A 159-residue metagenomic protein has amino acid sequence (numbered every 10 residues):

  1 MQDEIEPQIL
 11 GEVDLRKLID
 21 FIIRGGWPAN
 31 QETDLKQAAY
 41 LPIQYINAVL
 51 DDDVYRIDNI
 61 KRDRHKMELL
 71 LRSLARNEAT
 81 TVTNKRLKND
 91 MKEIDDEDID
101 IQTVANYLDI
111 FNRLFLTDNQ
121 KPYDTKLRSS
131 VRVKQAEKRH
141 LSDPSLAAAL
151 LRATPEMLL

Functional and structural regions predicted by a protein language model:
Q2-A48: Amphipathic alpha-helical "lid/sensor" segments that cap RecA-like P-loop NTPase cores
Q31-L159: Accessory nucleic acid-recognition modules appended to NTPase machines
